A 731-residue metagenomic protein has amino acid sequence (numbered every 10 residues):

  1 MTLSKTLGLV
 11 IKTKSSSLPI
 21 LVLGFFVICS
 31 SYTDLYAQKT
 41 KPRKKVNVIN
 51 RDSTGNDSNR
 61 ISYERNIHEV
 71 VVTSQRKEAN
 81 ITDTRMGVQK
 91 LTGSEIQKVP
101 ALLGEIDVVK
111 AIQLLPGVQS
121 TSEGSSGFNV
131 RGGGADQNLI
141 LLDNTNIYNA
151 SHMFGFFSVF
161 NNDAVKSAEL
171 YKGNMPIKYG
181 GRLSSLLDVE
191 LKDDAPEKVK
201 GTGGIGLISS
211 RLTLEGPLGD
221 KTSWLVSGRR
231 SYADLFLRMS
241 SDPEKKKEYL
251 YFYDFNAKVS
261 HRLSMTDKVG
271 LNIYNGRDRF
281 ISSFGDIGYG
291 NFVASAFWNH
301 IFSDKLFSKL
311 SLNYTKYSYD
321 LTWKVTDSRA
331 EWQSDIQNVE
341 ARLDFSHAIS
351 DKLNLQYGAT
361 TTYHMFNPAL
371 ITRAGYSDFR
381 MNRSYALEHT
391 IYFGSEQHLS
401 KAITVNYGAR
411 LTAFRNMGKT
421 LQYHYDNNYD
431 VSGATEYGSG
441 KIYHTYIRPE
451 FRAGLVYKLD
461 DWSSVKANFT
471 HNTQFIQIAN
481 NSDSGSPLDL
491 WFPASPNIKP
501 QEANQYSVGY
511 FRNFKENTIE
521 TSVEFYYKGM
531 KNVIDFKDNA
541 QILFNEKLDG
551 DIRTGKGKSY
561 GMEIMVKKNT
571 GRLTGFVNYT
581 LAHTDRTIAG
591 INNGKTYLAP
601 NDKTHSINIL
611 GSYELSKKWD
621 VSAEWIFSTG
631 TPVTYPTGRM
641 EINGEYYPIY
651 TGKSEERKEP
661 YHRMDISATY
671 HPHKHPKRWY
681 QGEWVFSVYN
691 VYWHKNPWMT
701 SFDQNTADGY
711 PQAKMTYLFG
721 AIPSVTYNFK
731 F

Functional and structural regions predicted by a protein language model:
N47-R60, E69-T73, D83-D136, N144-M175 (+1 more regions): Periplasmic N-terminal accessory/gating domains of Gram-negative outer-membrane beta-barrel systems
S62-Y63, K178-Y179, D194-V199, L218-K221 (+9 more regions): Short loop/turn motifs that connect adjacent beta-strands in outer-membrane beta-barrel proteins
G206-Y232, P243-R279, S283-Y314, L343 (+2 more regions): Transmembrane beta-barrel wall of Gram-negative outer-membrane proteins
S318, M365-R373, R415-S432, Y457 (+4 more regions): Surface-exposed extracellular loop regions of Gram-negative outer-membrane beta-barrel proteins, predominantly
N338-R342, E388, P493-K499, Q505 (+4 more regions): Outer membrane beta-barrel strand-and-loop segments of large Gram-negative receptors, especially TonB-dependent
T361-S463, F475, I591: Signature of Gram-negative outer-membrane beta-barrel scaffolds
Y526-G529, L548-T637, N728: Gram-negative outer-membrane beta-barrel transporters
K618, F627-N643, R663, T669-F731: C-terminal beta-signal and adjacent terminal beta-strands/loops of Gram-negative outer-membrane beta-barrel proteins
